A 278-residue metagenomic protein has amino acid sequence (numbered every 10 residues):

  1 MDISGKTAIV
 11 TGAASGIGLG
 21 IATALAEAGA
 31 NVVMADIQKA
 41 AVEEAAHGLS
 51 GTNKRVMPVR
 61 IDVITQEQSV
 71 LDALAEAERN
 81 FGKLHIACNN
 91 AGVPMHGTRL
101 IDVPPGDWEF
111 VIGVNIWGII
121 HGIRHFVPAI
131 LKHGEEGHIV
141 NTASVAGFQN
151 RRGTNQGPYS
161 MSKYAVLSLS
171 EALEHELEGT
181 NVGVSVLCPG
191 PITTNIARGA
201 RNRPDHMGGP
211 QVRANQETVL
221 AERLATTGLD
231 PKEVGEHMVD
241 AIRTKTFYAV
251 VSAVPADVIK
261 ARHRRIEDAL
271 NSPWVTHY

Functional and structural regions predicted by a protein language model:
D2-V33: Canonical Rossmann dinucleotide-binding motif of NAD(H)/NADP(H)-dependent dehydrogenases/reductases, specifically
A28-A45: Conserved glycine-rich Rossmann-like NAD(P)H-binding loop of the short-chain dehydrogenase/reductase
G51-E67: Rossmann-fold cofactor-recognition segment
T98-L100, P104-E109: Substrate-binding pocket helix/loop in short-chain dehydrogenase/reductase
I123, S162: Active-site helix of classical SDR
S144: Residue(s) in the substrate-gating loop at a strand-loop-helix junction that position the organic substrate next
G179-A249: SDR active-site lid
